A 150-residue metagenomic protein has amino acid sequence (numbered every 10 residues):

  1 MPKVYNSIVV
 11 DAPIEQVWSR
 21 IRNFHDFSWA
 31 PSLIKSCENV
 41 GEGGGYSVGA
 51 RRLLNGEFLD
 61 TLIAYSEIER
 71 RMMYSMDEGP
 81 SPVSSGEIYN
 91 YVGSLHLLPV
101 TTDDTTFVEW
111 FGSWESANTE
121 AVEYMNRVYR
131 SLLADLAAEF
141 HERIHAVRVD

Functional and structural regions predicted by a protein language model:
M1-G43: Hydrophobic ligand-binding cavity/cleft-lining segments
P2-V4, G56, R70, Y89-Y91 (+1 more regions): Residues at beta-strand starts and edge strands
N6-I8, L59-A64, N90-V100: Hydrophobic/aromatic beta-strand elements that line small-molecule binding cavities or substrate pockets in beta-rich
P13, E67-I68, V100-D103: Short strand-connecting beta-turns/loops that link adjacent beta-strands
V17-I21, F27, L62, Y74 (+2 more regions): Hydrophobic pocket/interface hotspot
H25, W29, E38-G86, S131: Glycine-rich portal/gate segments that line the openings of hydrophobic small-molecule binding cavities
I34-N39, A138-D150: Short, highly charged C-terminal tails/helix-capping segments
G79-A138, V147-V149: Beta-strand/loop substructures that line and gate deep hydrophobic ligand-binding cavities in soluble
